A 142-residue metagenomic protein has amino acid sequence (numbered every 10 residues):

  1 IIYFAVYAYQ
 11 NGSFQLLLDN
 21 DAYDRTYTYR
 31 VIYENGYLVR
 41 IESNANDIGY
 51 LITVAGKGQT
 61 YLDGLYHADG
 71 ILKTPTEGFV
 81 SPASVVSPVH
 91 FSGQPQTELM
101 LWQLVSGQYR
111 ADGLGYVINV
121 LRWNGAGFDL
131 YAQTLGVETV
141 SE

Functional and structural regions predicted by a protein language model:
I1-E142: Beta-propeller-forming repeat regions
